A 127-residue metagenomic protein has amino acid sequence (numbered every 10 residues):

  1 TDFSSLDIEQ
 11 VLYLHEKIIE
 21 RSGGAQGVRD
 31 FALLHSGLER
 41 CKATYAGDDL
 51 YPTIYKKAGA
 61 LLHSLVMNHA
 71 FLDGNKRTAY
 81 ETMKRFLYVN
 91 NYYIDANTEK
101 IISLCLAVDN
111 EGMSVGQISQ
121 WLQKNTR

Functional and structural regions predicted by a protein language model:
T1-R127: FIC/Doc superfamily catalytic core
